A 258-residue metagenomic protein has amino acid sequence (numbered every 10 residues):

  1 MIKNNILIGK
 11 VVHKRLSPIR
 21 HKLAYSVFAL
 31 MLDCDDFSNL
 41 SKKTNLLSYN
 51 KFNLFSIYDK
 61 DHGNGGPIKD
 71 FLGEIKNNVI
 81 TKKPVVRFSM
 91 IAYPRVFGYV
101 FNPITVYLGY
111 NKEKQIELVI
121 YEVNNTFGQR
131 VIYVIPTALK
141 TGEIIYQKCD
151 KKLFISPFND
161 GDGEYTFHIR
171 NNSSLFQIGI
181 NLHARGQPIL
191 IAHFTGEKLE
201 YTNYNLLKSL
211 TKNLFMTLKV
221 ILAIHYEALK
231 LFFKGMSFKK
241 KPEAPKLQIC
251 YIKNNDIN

Functional and structural regions predicted by a protein language model:
M1-N258: Mature, function-bearing regions of proteins
